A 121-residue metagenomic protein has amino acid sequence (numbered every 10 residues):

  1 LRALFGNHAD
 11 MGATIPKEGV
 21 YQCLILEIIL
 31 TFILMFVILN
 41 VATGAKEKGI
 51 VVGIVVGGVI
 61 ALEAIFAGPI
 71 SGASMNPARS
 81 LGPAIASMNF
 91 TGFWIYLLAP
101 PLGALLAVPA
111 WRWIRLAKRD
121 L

Functional and structural regions predicted by a protein language model:
L1-L121: Membrane-interface helix-loop junctions and terminal tails of multi-pass membrane proteins
